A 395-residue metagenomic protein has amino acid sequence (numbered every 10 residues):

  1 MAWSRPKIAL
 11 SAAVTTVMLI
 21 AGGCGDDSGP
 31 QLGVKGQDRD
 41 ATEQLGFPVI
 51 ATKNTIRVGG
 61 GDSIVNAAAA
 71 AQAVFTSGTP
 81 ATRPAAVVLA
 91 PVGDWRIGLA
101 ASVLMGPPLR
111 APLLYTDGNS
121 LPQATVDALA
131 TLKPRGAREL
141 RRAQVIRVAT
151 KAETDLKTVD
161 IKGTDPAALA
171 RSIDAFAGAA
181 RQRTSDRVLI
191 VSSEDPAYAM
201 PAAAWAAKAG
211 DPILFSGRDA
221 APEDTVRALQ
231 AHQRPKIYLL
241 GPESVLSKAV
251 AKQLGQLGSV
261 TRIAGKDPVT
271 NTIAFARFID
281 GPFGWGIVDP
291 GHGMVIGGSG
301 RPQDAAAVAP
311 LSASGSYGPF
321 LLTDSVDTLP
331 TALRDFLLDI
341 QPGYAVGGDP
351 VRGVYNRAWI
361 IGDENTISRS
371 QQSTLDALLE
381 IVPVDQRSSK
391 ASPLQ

Functional and structural regions predicted by a protein language model:
A2-S11: Bacterial N-terminal signal peptides that target proteins for export
W3, G25-Q395: Extracellular glycan-binding segments that recognize GlcNAc-based cell-wall polysaccharides
S11-A12, P48: Compositionally biased, low-complexity segments enriched in small residues
V14-T16: Repetitive helical segments and hydrophobic/amphipathic motifs
I20-G23: C-terminal motif of bacterial Sec signal peptides marking the signal peptidase cleavage site
